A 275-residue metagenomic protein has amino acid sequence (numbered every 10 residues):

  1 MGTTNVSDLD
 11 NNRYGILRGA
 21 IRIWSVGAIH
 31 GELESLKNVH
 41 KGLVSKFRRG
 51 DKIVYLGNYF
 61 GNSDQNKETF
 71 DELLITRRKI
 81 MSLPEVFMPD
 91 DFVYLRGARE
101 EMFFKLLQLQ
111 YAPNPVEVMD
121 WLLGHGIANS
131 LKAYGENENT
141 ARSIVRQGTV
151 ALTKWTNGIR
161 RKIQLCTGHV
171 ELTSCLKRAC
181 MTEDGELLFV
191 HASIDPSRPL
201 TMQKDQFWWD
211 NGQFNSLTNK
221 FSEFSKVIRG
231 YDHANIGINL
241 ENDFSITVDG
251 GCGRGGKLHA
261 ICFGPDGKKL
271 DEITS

Functional and structural regions predicted by a protein language model:
M1-E72: N-terminal active-site segment of His-dependent metallophosphoesterases
N11-G19, K41-S45, M81-V86, R178-D184 (+2 more regions): A short acidic-Thr-Gly-centered motif at the start of a beta-strand
S25, I53-Y55, Y94-L95, L188 (+2 more regions): Residue-level marker for buried hydrophobic side chains located in beta-strands that build the well-ordered beta-sheet
A28, N58, G97-A98, S130 (+3 more regions): Divalent metal-coordination and catalytic microenvironments
H30-G31, G61, E101, I194 (+2 more regions): Short, glycine/acidic-enriched loop or turn micro-motifs at the edges of active sites
G42-L43, F70-L73, Q110-P113, D205-W208 (+2 more regions): Glycine-rich, phosphate-binding/catalytic loops in enzymes
S63-C175: Active-site neighborhood of divalent metal-dependent phosphoester bond hydrolases
H125, L131-T247, G251-G256, F263-I273: Acidic, His/Gly-enriched loop-helix segments that form or flank divalent-metal centers in metallo-dependent hydrolases
